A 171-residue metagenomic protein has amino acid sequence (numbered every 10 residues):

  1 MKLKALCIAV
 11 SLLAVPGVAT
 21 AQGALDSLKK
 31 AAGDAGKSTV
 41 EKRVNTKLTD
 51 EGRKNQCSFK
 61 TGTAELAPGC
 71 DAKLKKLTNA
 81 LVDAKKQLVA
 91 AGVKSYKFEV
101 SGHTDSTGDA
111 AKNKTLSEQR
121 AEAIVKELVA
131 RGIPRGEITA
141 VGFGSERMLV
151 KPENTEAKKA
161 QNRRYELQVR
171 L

Functional and structural regions predicted by a protein language model:
M1-G52: N-terminal targeting leaders that direct proteins to extracytoplasmic destinations
G23, S27, A31, A35 (+8 more regions): Extracytoplasmic/secreted proteins, especially bacterial periplasmic and envelope-associated proteins
E41-K47, L81, E118, A130: Post-signal/leader-peptide non-cytosolic segments of secretory proteins
T46, D50-E51, G92-V93, K158-Q161: Extracellular/periplasmic catalytic domains that process cell-envelope and extracellular macromolecules
N55: Acidic/histidine-enriched active-site and ligand-binding environments that engage anionic O-linkages
F59, T63-S101, V125, V129 (+1 more regions): Periplasmic peptidoglycan-binding/anchoring modules of Gram-negative envelope and division proteins
Y96-L171: Periplasmic OmpA-like peptidoglycan-binding domain that tethers envelope proteins to the cell wall
